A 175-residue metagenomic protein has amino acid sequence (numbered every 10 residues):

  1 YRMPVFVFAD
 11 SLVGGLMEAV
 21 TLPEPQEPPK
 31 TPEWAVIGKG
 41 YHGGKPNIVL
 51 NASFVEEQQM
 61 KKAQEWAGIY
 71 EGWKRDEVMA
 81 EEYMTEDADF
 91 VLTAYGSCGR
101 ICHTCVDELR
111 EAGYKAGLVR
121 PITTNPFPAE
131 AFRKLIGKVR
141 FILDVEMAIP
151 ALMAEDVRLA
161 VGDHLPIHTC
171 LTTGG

Functional and structural regions predicted by a protein language model:
Y1-P4, E86-F90, A112-K115, K138-R140 (+1 more regions): Short coil/turn connectors at secondary-structure junctions
V5-E82: Conformationally flexible catalytic loops at phosphate/diphosphate-handling active centers
V7-A9, L118-V119, D144-V145, T169: General beta-strand structural signal in soluble alpha/beta enzymes
A9-L16, G96-C98, I149, G174: Glycine-rich beta-alpha junction loops
L16-P23, T104-C105, A131, A154-V157: Short acidic, glycine/serine/threonine-rich loops at helix termini
M79-A80, T85-K115, N125-F132: Redox- and metal-dependent alpha/beta enzyme cores, enriched for Fe-S-associated oxidoreductases and cofactor-handling
V145-G175: Peripheral docking tails and interdomain loops at the edges of cofactor- or intermediate-handling domains
